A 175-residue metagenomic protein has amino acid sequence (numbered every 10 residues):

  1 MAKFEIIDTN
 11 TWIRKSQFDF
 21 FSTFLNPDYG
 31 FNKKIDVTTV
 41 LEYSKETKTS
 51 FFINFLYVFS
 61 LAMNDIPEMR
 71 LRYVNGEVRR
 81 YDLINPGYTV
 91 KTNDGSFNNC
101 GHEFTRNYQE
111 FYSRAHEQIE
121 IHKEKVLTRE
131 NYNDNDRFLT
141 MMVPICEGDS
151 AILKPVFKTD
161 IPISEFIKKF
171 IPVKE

Functional and structural regions predicted by a protein language model:
M1-S50: N-terminal beta-alpha "docking/capping" segments at the starts of catalytic domains in thioester/acy l-group-handling
F18-F20, N75-V78, A151: Catalytic micro-motifs at enzyme active sites that drive phosphoryl/nucleotidyl and oxygen chemistry
G30, L83-G87, F138, I152: Broad gene-expression machinery/nucleic-acid interaction feature
F31, V40-T47, G95-E110, V156-F157: Acyl-group handling in specialized metabolite and lipid biosynthesis
V40-D65, P155-I171, E175: Acyl activation and transfer enzymes in specialized metabolism, enriched for ANL adenylate-forming modules
E68-N75, E124-E130: A short, aromatic/hydrophobic, helix- or strand-capping loop or linear motif that either lines the entrance/gate
M69-G101: Small-residue-rich loop/turn and linker elements
T92-D149: Helical lid/core segments from catalytic subdomains that handle acyl or acyl-like groups
